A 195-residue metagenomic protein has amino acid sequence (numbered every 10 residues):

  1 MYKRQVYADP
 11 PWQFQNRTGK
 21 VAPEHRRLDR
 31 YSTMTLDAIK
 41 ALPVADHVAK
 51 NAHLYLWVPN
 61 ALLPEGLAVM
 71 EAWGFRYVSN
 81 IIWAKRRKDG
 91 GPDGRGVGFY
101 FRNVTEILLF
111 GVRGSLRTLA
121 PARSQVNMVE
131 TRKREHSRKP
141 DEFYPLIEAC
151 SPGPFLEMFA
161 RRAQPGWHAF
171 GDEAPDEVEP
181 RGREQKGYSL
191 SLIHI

Functional and structural regions predicted by a protein language model:
M1-Q5, I193-I195: Conserved small/polar residues in nucleotide/adenosyl-binding loops
K3-L56: SAM-dependent methyltransferase catalytic-core segment centered on the flexible catalytic loop and adjoining short
P10, N60, R113: Residues immediately flanking
F14-R17, L63-G66, T118-A120: Short catalytic/ligand-binding loop motif for oxyanion handling, primarily in non-cytosolic enzymes, centered on
D37-D89: Conserved Class I SAM-dependent methyltransferase catalytic core
R86-Y100: Short alpha-helix plus adjacent loop in nuclease-associated cores
G96-P154: Flexible, glycine-/basic-rich loop-and-beta segments that form/coincide with the SAM-dependent methyltransferase
K133-L192: C-terminal substrate-recognition regions of SAM-dependent nucleic acid methyltransferases
